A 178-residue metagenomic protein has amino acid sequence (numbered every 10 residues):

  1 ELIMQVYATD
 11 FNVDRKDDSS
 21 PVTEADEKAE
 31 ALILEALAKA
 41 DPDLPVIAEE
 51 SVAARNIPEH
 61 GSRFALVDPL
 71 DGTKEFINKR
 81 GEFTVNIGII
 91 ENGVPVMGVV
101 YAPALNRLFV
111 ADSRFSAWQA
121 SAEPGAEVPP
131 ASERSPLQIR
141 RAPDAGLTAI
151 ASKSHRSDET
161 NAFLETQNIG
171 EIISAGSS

Functional and structural regions predicted by a protein language model:
E1-L70, F83, E91, E123-V128 (+3 more regions): N-terminal subdomain of lithium-sensitive/metallo-dependent phosphomonoesterases centered on the IMPase/IPPase/PAP
I3, D26, L37, T73 (+3 more regions): Residue-level signal for inorganic ion chemistry
P58-H60, I77-G81, A111: Short glycine/proline-enriched turns and hinge-like loops at secondary-structure junctions
L70-I87, G93, P103-A104: Substrate-binding/gating loop at the entrance of the active-site cleft, primarily in PLP-dependent aminotransferase-like
I87-S178: Acidic beta-strand-loop-alpha-helix segment within the catalytic core of divalent metal-dependent phosphate-processing
